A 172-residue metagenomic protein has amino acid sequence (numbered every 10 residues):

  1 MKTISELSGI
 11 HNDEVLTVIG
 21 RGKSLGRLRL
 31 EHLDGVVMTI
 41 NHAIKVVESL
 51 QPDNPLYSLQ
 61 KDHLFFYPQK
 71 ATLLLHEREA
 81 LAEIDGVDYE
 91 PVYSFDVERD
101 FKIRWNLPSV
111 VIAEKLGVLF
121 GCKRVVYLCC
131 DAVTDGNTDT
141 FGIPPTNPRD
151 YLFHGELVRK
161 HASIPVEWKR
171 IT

Functional and structural regions predicted by a protein language model:
M1-T172: Metal-ion/cofactor- or nucleotide/acyl-coenzyme-handling active-site neighborhoods
